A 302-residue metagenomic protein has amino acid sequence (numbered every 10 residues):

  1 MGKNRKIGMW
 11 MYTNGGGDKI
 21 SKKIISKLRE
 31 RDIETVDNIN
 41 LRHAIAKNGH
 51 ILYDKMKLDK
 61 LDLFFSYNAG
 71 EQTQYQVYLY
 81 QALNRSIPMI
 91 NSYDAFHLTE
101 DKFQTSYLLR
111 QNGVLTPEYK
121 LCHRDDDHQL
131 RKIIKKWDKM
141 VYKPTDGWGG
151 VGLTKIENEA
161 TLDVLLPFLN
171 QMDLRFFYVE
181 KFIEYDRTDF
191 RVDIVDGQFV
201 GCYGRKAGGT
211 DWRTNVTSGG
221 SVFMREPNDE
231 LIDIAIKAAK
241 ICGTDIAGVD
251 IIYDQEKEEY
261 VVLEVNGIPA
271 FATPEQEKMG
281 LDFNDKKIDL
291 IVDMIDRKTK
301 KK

Functional and structural regions predicted by a protein language model:
G2-R5, W10-M11, L58-D59, R85-S86 (+2 more regions): Active-site nucleotide/adenylate-binding loops and adjacent lid/helix of ATP-dependent enzymes
T13-Y119: Conserved N-proximal alpha/beta basic substrate-recognition cap immediately N-terminal to, or forming the N-lobe
A69-E71, D146-G147, I268: Short glycine-rich anion-binding loops that position phosphate/pyrophosphate groups of nucleotides and phosphorylated
K135, G147, E184, G197 (+1 more regions): Short strand-connecting beta-turns/loops that link adjacent beta-strands
M140, V200-G201, A247, V261-L263: Protein kinase-like catalytic core scaffold
T154-A239: Phosphate-binding site of ATP-dependent enzymes
V179-K181, T244-E256: A short glycine-rich, hydrophobically flanked beta-strand micro-motif that places a catalytic Asp/Glu for divalent metal
E226, Y253-K302: C-terminal active-site "lid" helix and adjoining low-complexity regulatory extension at the edge of ATP-using catalytic
